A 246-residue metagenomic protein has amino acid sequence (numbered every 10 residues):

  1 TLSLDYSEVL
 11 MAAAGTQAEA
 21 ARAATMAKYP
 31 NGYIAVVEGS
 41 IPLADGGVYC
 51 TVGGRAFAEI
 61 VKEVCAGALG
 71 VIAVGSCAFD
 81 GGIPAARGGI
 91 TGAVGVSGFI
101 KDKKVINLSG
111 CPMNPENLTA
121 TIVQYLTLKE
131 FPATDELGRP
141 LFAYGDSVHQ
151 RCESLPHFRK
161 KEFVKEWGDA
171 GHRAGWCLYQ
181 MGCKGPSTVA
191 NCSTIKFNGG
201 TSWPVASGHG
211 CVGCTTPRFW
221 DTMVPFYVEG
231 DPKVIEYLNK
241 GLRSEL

Functional and structural regions predicted by a protein language model:
T1-S193, S202-P204, W220-P225: Iron-sulfur-associated redox domains of electron-transfer enzymes in respiratory and anaerobic energy metabolism
R87-G88, V234-L238: Short amphipathic alpha-helical patches
F197-P204, P225-I235: Short cysteine/histidine-rich metal-coordination sites, predominantly Zn2+-binding motifs
S207: Residues that flank catalytic or metal-binding motifs in active/ligand-binding sites
G210: The −1 position to Zn-ligating cysteines in a subset of zinc-ribbon hairpins
G213: Short, cysteine/histidine-rich loop/knuckle motifs that typically chelate Zn2+
T216: Short Cys/His-rich local motifs and their 1-3 flanking residues in nucleic-acid-associated proteins and small
K240-L246: Short Fe-S-cluster ligation motifs
